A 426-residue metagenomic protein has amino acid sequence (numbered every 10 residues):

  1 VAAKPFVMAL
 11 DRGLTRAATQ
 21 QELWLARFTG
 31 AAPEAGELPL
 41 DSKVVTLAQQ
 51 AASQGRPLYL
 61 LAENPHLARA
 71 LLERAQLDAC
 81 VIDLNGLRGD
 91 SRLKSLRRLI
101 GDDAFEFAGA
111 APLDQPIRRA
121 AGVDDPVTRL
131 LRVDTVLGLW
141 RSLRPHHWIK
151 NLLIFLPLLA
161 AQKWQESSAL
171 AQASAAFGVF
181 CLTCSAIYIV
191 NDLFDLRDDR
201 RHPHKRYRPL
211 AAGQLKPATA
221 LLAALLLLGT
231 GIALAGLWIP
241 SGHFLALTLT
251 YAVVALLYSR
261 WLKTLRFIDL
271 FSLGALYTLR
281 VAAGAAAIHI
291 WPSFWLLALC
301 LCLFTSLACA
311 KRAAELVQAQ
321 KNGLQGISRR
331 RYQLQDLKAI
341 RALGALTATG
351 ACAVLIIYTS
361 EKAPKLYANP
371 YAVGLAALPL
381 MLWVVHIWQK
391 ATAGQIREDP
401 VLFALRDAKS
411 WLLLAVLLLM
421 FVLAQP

Functional and structural regions predicted by a protein language model:
V1-L38, D336: Active-site neighborhood of HAD-like aspartate-dependent phosphohydrolases
G30, R201-F244, F294-L303, A342-A348 (+1 more regions): Multi-pass membrane catalytic core of lipid/isoprenoid biosynthesis enzymes
L40-W164: C-terminal cap/substrate-recognition subdomain and adjoining C-terminal extension of metal-dependent phosphatase-like
L131-R200, H204, G213-L226: Topogenic membrane-insertion module of multi-pass membrane proteins
W140, L170-G178, L221-L225, F244-L249 (+4 more regions): Hydrophobic alpha-helical transmembrane segments
H147, R260, T278-P426: C-terminal membrane-associated helical module and adjoining short loops/tails
K150-A171, L262-F294: Long, highly hydrophobic alpha-helical transmembrane signal-anchor segments
R208-I288: Intramembrane alpha-helical segments
